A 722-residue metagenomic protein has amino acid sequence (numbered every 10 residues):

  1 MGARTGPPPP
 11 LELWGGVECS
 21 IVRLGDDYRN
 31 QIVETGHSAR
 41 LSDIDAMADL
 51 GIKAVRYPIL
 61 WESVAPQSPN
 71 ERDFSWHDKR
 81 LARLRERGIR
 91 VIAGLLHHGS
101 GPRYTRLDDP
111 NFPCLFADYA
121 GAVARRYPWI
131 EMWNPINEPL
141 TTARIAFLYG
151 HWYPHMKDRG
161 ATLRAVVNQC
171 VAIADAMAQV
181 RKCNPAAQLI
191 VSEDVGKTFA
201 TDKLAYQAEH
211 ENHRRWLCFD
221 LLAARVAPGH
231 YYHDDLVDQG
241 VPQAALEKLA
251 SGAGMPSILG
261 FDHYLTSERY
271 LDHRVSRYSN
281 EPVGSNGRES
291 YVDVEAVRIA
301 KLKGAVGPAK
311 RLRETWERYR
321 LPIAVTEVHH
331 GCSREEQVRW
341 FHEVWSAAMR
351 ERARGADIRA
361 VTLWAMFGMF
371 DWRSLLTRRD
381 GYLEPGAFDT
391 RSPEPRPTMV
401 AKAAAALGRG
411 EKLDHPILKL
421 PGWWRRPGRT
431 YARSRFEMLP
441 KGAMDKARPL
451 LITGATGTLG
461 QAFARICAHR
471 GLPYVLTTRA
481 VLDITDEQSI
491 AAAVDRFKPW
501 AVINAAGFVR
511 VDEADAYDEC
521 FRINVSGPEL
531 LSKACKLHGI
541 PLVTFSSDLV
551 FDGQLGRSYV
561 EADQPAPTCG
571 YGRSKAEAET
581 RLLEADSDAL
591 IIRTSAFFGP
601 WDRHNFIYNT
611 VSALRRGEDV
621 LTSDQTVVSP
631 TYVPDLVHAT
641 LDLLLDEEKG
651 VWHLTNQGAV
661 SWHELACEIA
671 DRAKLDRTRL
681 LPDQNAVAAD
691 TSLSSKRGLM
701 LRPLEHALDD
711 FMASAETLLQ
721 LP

Functional and structural regions predicted by a protein language model:
G2-W14, D78-E336, S346-G442: Active-site region of glycoside hydrolase catalytic domains
M156-R164, R522, S526-L530, V550-I592 (+1 more regions): Catalytic helix-loop patch of NAD(P)-dependent Rossmann-fold dehydrogenases
A200, T580-V628, D635: NAD(P)-dependent short-chain dehydrogenase/reductase
A447-H469: N-terminal Rossmann NAD(P)H-binding glycine-rich loop of SDR-like oxidoreductase domains
I484-I523: NAD(P)H-binding glycine-rich loop region in Rossmannoid oxidoreductase-like domains and their noncatalytic homologs
D515-V543: NAD(P)-cofactor binding segment of oxidoreductase domains
V637-A639, D646-D690, L719-P722: Mid/C-terminal beta-alpha module of Rossmann-like enzyme folds, strongest in SDR-family dehydrogenases/epimerases
L704-P722: Amphipathic terminal alpha-helices
